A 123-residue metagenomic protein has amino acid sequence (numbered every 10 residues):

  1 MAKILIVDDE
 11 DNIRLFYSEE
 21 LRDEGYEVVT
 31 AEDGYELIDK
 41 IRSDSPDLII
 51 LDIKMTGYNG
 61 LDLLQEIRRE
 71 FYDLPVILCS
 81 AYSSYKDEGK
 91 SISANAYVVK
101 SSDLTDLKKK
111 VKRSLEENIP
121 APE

Functional and structural regions predicted by a protein language model:
R14, T56: The feature encodes the CheY-like receiver
L15-D23: Charged docking surfaces used in two-component/phosphorelay signaling
T30-L48: Acidic, metal-coordinating helix/loop segments flanking the phosphotransfer/catalytic sites of two-component signaling
D33, N59-D62: Acidic catalytic/metal-coordinating carboxylates
D39, L61-F71: Short amphipathic alpha-helix used as the core "switch/output" element in two-component signaling
D52: Active-site residues of response regulator receiver
D62, S83-K109: Alpha4 helix (beta4-alpha4-beta5 surface) of REC/receiver domains from two-component response regulators
